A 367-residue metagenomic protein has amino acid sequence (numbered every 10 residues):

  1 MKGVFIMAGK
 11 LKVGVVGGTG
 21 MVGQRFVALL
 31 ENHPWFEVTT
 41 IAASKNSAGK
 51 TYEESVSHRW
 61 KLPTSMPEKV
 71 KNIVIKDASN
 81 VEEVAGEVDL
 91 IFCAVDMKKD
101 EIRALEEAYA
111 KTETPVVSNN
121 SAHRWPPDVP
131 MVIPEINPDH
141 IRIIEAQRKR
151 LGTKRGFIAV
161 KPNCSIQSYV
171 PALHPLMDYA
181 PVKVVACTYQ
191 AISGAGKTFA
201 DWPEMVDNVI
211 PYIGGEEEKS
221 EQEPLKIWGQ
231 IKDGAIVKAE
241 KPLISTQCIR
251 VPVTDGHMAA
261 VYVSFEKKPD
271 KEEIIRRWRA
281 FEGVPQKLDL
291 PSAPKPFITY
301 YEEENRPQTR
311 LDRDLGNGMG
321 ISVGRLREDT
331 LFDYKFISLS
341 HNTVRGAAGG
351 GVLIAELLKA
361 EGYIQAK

Functional and structural regions predicted by a protein language model:
K2-P211, P242-L243, R310, L315 (+4 more regions): N-terminal Rossmann-like NAD(P) cofactor-binding subdomain of oxidoreductases, focused on the glycine-rich
S193-K367: Charged docking surfaces used in two-component/phosphorelay signaling
